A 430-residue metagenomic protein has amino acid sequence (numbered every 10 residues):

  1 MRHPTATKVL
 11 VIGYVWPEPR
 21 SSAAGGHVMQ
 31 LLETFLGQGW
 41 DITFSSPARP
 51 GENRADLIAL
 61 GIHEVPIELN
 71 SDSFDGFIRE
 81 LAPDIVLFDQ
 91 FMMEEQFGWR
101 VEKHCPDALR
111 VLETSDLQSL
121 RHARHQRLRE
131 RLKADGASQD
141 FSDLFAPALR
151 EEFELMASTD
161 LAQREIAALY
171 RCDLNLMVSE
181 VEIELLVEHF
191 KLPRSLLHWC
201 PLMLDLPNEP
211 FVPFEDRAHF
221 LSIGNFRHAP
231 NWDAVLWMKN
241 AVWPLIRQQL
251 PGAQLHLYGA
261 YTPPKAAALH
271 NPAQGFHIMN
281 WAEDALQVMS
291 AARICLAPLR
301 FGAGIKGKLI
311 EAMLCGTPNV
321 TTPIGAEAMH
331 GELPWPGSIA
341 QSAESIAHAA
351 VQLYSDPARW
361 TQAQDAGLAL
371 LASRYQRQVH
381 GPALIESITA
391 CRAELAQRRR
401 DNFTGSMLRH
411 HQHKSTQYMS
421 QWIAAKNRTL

Functional and structural regions predicted by a protein language model:
M1-R54: N-terminal subdomain of nucleotide-sugar transferases
H27, Y170, L174-L176, V181-A291: Conserved catalytic-core segment of nucleotide-activated headgroup transferases in glycan assembly
D75-L81, A167-Y170, E283-A292, L314: Short acidic alpha-helix that forms the nucleotide-activated donor recognition element in Leloir-type transferases
P83, D173, S290-G304, T317: Acidic donor-binding loop of glycosyltransferase active sites
D135-N175: Membrane-proximal helix-turn-helix segments that form the acceptor-binding/catalytic region of lipid-linked
K308-A312, P318-T322: Short hydrophobic beta-strand element within catalytic cores of glycosyltransferases and related nucleotide-activated
P336-E344, Q352-P357: Conserved acidic donor-binding segment of nucleotide-sugar-dependent glycosyltransferases
R359-T361, A366-L430: C-terminal amphipathic helix plus adjacent low-complexity, charged tail appended to glycosyltransferase catalytic
